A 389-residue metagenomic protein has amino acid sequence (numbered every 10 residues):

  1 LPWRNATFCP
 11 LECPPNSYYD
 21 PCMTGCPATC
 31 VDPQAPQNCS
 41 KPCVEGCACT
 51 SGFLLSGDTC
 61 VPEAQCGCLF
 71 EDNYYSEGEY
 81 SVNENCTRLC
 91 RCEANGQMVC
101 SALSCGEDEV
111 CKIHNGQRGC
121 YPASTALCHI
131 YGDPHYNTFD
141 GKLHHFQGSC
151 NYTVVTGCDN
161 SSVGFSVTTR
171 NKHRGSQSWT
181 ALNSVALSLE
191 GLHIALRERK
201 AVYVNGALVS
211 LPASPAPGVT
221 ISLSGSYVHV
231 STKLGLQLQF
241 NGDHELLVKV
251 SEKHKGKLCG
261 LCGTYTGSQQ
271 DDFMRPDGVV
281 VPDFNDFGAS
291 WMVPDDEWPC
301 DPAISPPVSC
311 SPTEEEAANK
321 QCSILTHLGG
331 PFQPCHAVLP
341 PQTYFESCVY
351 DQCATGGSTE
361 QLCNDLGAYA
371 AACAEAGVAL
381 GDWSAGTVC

Functional and structural regions predicted by a protein language model:
L1-C389: Extracellular/secreted glycoprotein ectodomains characterized by long, lumenal stretches of O-glycosylated
